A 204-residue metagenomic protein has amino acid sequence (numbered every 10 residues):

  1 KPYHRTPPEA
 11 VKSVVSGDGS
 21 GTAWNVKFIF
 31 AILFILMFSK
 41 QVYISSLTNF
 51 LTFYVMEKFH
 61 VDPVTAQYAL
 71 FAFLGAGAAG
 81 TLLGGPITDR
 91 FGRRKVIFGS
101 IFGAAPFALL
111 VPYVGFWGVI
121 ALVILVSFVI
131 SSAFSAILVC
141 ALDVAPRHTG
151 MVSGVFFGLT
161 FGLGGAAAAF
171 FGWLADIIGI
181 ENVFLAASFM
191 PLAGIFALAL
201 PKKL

Functional and structural regions predicted by a protein language model:
K1, S188-L204: Multi-pass alpha-helical transporter architecture, strongest for 12-TM Major Facilitator/SLC carriers used
K1-S20: Flexible cytoplasmic inter-helical loops of multi-pass small-molecule transporters
N25-T81: Extracytoplasmic gate region of multi-pass secondary transporters
F53, S135-V144: Intracellular helix-loop hinge segments at the cytoplasmic ends of transmembrane helices in 12-TM rocker-switch-type
A78, F102-P106, S188-I195: Small-residue-rich packing faces within the transmembrane alpha-helices of Major Facilitator Superfamily
G80-G92, A175-D176: Helix-to-loop junctions at the C-terminal end of transmembrane segments in multipass secondary transporters
P86-I137: C-terminal transmembrane helical hairpin of 12-TM major facilitator-type secondary transporters
A145-I180, F184-A187: A late C-terminal transmembrane helix in Major Facilitator Superfamily
